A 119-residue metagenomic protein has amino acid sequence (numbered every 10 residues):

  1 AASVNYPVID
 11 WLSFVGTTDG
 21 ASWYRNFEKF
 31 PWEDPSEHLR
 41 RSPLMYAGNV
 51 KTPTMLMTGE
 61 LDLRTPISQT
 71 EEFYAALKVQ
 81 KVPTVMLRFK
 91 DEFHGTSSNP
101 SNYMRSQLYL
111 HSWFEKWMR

Functional and structural regions predicted by a protein language model:
A1-R119: Active-site-proximal cap/loop segments of hydrolase catalytic domains
